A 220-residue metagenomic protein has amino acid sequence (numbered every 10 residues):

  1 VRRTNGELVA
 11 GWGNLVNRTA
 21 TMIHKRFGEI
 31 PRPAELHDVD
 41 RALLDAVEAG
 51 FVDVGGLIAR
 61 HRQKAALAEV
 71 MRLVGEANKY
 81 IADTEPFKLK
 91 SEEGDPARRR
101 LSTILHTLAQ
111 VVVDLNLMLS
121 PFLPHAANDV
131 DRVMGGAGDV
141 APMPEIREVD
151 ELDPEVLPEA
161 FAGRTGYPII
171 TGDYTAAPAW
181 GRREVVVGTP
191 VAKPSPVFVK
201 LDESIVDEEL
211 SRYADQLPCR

Functional and structural regions predicted by a protein language model:
V1-R100: Long, charged, mostly alpha-helical binding arms that flank functional sites
G56, H61-R62, M71, G75-R220: Basic, alpha-helical terminal appendages of large translation-related enzymes
